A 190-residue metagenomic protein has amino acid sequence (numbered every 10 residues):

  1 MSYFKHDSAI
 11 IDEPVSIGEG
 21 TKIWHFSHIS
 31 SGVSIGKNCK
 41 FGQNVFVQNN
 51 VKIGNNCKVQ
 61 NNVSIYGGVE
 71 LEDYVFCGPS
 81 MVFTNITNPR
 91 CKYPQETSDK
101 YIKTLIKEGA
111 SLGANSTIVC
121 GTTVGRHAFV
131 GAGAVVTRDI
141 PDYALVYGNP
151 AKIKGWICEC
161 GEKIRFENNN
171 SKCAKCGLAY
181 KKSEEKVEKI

Functional and structural regions predicted by a protein language model:
S2-D7, E13-V15, K22-T123, G155-I157: Flexible, glycine/small-residue-enriched loop-and-beta-strand segment within the central core of proteins
R126-F129, V135, Y180: Internal alpha/beta core interface subdomains
D142-N149, I157-R165: Short, intrinsically disordered, charge-biased short linear motifs at domain edges
I153, E162-R165, G177-Y180: Cys/His-rich microdomains that often coordinate metals
I153-W156, S171: Cys/His-enriched microdomains
C158, C173-C176: Short cysteine-rich clusters marking metal-coordination/redox-active sites
F166-N170, S183-K186: Short Cys/His-rich "knuckle" micro-motifs
